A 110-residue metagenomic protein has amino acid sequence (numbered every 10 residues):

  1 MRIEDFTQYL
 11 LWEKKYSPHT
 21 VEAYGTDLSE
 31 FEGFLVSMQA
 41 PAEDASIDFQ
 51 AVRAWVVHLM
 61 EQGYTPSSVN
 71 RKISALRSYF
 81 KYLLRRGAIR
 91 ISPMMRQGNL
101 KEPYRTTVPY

Functional and structural regions predicted by a protein language model:
E4-H19, G25-T106: N-terminal core-binding DNA-recognition domain of tyrosine recombinases/integrases
P109: Juxtacatalytic substrate-recognition/specificity segment
